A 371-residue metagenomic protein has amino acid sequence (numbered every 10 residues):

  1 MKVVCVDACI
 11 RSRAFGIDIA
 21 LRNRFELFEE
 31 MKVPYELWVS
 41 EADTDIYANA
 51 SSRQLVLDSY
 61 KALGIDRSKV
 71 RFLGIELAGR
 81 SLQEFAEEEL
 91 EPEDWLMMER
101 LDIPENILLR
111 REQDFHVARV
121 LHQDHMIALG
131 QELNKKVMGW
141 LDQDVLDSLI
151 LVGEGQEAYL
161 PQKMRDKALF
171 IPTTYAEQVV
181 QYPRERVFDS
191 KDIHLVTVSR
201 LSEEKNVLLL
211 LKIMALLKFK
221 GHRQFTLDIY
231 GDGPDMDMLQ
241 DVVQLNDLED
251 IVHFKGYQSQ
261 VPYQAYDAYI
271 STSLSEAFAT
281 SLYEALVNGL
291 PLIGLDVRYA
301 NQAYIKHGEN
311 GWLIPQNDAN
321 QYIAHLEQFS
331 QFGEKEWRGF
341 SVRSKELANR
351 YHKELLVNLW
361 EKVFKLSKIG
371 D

Functional and structural regions predicted by a protein language model:
F15-E26, I193, T197-L216, P234-D237: A conserved mid-protein helix/loop that constitutes part of the nucleotide-sugar donor-binding site
R67-V70, M238-G256: Nucleotide-activated donor-binding/catalytic signature segment of Leloir-type glycosyltransferases, i.e., the conserved
M97-P104, L121: Short His-centered aromatic/hydrophobic patch
Q131-L149: Membrane-proximal helix-turn-helix segments that form the acceptor-binding/catalytic region of lipid-linked
Q143-A168, Y175-V179: A short, active-site helix/loop in glycosyltransferases that binds the activated sugar's phosphate group
L274: Aromatic "clamp/platform" in nucleotide-sugar-dependent glycosyltransferases that forms part of the donor/acceptor
P291-L295: Short hydrophobic beta-strand element within catalytic cores of glycosyltransferases and related nucleotide-activated
K306-G308, W312-N320, Q328-E334: Conserved acidic donor-binding segment of nucleotide-sugar-dependent glycosyltransferases
